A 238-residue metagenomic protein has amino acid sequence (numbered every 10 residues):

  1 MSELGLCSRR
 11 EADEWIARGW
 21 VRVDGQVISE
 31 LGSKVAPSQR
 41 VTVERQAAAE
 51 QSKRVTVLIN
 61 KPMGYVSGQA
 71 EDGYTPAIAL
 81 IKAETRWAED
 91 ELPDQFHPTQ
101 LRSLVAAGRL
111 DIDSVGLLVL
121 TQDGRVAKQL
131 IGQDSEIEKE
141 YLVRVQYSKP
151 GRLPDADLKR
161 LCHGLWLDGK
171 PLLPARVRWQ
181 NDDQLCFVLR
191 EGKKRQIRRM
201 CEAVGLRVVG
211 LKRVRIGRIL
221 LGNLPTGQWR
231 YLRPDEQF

Functional and structural regions predicted by a protein language model:
S2-F238: Basic, flexible Lys/Arg- and Gly-enriched helix-loop patches that mediate nucleic-acid binding at interfaces with rRNA
